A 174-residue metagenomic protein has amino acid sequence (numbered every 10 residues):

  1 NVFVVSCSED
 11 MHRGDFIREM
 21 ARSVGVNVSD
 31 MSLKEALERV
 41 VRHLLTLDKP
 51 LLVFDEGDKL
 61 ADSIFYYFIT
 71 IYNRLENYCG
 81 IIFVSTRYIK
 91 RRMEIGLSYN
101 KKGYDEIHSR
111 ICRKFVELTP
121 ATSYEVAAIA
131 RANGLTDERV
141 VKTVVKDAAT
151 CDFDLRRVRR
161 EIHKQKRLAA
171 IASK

Functional and structural regions predicted by a protein language model:
N1-V2, D48-K49, N77-C79, I107-K114: Short glycine-/polar-rich loops that comprise or flank the Walker A/P-loop and associated switch/sensor motifs
V2, H12-D30: Conserved NTP-binding/hydrolysis module of P-loop NTPases
E9-H12, K59, T86-R91, A121-Y124: Conserved nucleotide-binding/hydrolysis micro-motifs of P-loop NTPases
G25-L47: Central P-loop NTPase core of STAND/AAA+ ATPases
R42-I64, F68: Conserved P-loop NTPase "ATPase switch" module shared by AAA+ and STAND
L60, Y72-G103: Sensor-1/coupling segment of RecA-like P-loop NTPase cores
F65, I69, R92-L97, A127-I129: Short, well-ordered secondary-structure micro-motifs
D105-K174: C-terminal alpha-helical "lid" subdomain
